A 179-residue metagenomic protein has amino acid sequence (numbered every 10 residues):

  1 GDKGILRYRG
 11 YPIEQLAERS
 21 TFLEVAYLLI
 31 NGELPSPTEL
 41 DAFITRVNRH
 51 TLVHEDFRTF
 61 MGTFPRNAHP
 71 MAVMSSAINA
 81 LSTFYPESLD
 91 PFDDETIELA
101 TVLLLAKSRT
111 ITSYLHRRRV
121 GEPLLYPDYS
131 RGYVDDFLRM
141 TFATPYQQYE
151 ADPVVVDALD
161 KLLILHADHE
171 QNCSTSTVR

Functional and structural regions predicted by a protein language model:
G1-R179: Hydrophobic alpha-helical bundle cores within soluble ligand-binding/oligomerization subdomains
